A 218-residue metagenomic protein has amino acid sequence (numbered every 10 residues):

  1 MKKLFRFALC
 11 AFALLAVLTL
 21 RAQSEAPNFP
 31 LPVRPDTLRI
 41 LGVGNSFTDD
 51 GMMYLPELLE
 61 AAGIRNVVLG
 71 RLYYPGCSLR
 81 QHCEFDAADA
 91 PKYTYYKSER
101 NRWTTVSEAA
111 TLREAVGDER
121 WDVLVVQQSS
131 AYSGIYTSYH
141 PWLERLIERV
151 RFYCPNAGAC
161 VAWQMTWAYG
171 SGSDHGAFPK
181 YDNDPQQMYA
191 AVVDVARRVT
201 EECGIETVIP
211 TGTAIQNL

Functional and structural regions predicted by a protein language model:
M1-R71, D174: N-terminal secretory targeting modules
L4, A8-C10, T37, V106 (+3 more regions): Homeobox/homeodomain signature
E25-N28, R80, W163: Short low-complexity stretches enriched in small and charged residues
N28, G70, F85-T105, S173-M188 (+1 more regions): A broadly tuned preference for mixed-charge, low-complexity surface segments
F47, Y73-G76, A168, I215: Residue-level detector of flexible, active-site-proximal loop/helix-junction positions within diverse enzyme catalytic
D49-H140: Conserved SGNH/GDSL esterase-like catalytic core that processes O-acyl groups on lipids and polysaccharides
A109-L218: Alpha-helical cap/lid subdomain in secreted, periplasmic, or secretory-pathway luminal O-acyl-processing enzymes
